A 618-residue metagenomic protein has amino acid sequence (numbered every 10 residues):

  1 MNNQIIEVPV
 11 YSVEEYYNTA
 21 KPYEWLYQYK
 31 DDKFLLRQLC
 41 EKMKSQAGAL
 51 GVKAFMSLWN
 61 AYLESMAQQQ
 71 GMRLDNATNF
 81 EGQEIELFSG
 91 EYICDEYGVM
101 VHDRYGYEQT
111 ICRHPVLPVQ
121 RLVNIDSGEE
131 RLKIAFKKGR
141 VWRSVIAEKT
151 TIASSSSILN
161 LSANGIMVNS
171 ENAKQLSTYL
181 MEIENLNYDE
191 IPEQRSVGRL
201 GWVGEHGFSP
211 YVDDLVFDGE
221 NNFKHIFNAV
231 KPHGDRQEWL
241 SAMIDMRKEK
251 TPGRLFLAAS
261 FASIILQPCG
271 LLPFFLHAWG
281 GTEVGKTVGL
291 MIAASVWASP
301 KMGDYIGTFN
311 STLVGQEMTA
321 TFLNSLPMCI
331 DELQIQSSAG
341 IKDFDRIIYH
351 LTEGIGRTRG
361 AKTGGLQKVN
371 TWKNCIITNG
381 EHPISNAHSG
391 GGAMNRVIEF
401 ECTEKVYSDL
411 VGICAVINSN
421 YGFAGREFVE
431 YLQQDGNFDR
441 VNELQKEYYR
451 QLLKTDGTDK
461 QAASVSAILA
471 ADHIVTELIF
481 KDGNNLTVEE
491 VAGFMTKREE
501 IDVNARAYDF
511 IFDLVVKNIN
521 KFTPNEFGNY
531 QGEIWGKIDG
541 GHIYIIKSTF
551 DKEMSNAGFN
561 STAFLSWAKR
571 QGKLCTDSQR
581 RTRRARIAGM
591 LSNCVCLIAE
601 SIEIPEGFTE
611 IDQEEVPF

Functional and structural regions predicted by a protein language model:
I5-Y17, K30-R247, M318-T319, L323-L326 (+1 more regions): Conserved glycine-centered beta->alpha loop in an early N-terminal alpha/beta scaffold
Y29-R37, A61-N79, E190-M246, R440-F618: DNA transaction DNA-binding modules
D214-M302: P-loop NTPase catalytic core of nucleic-acid-dependent motor ATPases
V288-I341: AAA+/P-loop NTPase substrate/partner-engagement loops
T321-L323, G360-T378, A393: AAA+/SF3 P-loop NTPase mechanochemical coupling elements
E332, K373-P383, E401-T403: A short beta-strand-to-loop transition that corresponds to the Sensor-1 phosphate-sensing loop of AAA+ P-loop ATPases
F344-R359: Conserved catalytic/switch belt of AAA+ P-loop NTPases
N370-W372, H388-D482: Phosphate-sensing "switch" segment of ASCE/P-loop ATPases
